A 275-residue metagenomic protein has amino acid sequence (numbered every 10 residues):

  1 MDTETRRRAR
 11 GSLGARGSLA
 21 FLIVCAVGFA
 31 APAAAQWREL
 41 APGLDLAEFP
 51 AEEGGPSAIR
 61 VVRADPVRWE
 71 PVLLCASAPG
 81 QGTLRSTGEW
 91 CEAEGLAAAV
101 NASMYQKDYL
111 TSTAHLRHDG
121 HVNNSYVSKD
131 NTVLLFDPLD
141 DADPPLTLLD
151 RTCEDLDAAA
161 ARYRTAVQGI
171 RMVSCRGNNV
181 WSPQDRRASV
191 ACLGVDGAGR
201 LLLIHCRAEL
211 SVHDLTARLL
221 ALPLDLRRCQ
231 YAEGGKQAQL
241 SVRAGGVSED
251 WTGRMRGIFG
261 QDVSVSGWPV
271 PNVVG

Functional and structural regions predicted by a protein language model:
M1-L19: Short, low-complexity, charge-dense intrinsically disordered segments
R6-A9, V27, R186-R187: Intrinsically disordered and other compositionally biased segments
S18-F21, P56: N-terminal trafficking/processing presequences and adjacent post-cleavage segments of proteins routed to secretion
A20-I23, A33: Cleavable N-terminal signal peptides
G28-P32: N-terminal signal peptide c-region/cleavage motif recognized by signal peptidases
A35-S128, I204: Zymogen propeptides
E94, G120, N124-V274: Active-site beta-strand/loop microenvironment that shapes enzyme catalytic pockets
